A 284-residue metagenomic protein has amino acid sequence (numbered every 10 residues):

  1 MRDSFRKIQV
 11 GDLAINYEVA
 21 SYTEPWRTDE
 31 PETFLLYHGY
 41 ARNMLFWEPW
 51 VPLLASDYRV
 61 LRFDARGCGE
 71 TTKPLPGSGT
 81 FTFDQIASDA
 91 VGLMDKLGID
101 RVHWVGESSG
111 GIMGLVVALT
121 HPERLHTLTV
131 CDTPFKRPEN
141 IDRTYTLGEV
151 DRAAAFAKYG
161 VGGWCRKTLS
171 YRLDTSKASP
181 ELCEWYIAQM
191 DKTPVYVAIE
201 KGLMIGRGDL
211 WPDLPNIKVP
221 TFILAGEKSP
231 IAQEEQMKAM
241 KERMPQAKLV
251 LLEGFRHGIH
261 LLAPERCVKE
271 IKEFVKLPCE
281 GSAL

Functional and structural regions predicted by a protein language model:
L13-K73: Conserved HGGG/HGGXW glycine-rich cap/lid loop of the alpha/beta-hydrolase fold
D84-V102: Conserved acidic catalytic loop of the alpha/beta-hydrolase fold
W104-G106, C131: Short beta-strand immediately N-terminal to the catalytic nucleophile in serine-hydrolase-like folds
G106, G110, G114: Gly/Ala-rich beta-loop-alpha elbow adjacent to hydrolase catalytic centers
L115, L119-T120, L125-A157: Flexible "cap/lid" loop of the alpha/beta hydrolase fold
E139-T146, A157-P215: Conserved alpha/beta-hydrolase catalytic His-Asp/Glu region
Y196, E200-E242, L251: Conserved serine/cysteine hydrolase catalytic core
A247-L284: Catalytic active-site module of serine/aspartate enzymes centered on a nucleophile-bearing elbow/loop
